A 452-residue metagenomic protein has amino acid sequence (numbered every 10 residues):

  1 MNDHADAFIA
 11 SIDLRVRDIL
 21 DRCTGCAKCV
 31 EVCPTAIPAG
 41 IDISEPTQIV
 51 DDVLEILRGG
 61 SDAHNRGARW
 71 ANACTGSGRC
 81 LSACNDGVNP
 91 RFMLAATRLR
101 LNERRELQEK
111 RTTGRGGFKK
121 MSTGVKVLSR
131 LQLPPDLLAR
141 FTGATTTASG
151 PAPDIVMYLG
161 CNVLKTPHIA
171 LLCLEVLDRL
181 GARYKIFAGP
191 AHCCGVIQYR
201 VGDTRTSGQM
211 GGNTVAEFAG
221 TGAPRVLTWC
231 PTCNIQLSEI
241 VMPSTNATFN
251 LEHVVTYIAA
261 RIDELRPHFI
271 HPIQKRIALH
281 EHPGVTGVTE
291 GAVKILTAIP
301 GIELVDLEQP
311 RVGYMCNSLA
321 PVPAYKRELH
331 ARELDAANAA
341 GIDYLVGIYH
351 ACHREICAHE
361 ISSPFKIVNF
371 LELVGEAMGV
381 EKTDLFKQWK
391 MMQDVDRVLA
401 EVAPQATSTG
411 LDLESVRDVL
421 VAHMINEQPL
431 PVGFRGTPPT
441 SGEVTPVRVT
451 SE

Functional and structural regions predicted by a protein language model:
M1-E31, T35, P46, A96 (+10 more regions): Iron-sulfur (Fe-S) cluster-binding modules
N2-H4, K126-L131, Q198-Y199, F249-H253 (+2 more regions): N-terminal start-of-chain detector that recognizes signal peptides and the immediate post-cleavage beginning
S11, R17-L20, T47-Q236, I240-T245 (+3 more regions): Iron-sulfur-cluster electron-transfer modules
L20-P38, A71-V88, L159-N162, P190-G202 (+4 more regions): Local cysteine-cluster metal-coordination motifs and their immediate loop/turn environment, predominantly Fe-S cluster
D42-I43: C-terminal helical "tail/cap" subdomain of flavin- and related membrane-associated enzymes
V196-Q198, R261-E264, M315-S318, A377-V380: Short, solvent-exposed polar/charged micro-motifs at secondary-structure junctions
L251-I262: Catalytic core of nucleotide-activated saccharide and alditol-phosphate transferases
